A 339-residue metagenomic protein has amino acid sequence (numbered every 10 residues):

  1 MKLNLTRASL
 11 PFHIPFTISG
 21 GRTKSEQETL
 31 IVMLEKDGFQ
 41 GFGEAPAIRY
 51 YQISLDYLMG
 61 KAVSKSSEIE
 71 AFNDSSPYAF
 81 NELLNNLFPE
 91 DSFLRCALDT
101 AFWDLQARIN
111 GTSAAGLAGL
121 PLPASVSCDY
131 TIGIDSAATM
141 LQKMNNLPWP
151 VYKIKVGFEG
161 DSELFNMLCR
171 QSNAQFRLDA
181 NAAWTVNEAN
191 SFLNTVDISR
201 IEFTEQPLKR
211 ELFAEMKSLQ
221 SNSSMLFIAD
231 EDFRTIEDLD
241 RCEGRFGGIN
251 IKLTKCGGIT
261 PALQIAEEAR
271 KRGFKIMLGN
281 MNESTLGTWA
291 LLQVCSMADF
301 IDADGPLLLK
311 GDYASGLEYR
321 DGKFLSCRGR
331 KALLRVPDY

Functional and structural regions predicted by a protein language model:
M1-F176, A183-N190, Y313-Y339: N-terminal capping/lid subdomain adjacent to the active-site entrance of alpha/beta enzymes
T6-A8, T131, D179, D230 (+2 more regions): Conserved beta-strand termini and adjacent loop/short-helix elements that scaffold enzyme active sites in alpha/beta
K36, A47-I48, N282-T285, G305-L309: Glycine-rich beta-alpha junction loops
K65, F102, A290, V294-M297: Short, Φ-rich (hydrophobic/aromatic) sequence segments
P121, D135, R234, E283 (+1 more regions): Residue-level detector of flexible, active-site-proximal loop/helix-junction positions within diverse enzyme catalytic
I154, E159-W289, Q293-C295, K310-G322: Catalytic core of soluble alpha/beta enzymes
D299-A303: Short helix/strand-capping turn motifs
